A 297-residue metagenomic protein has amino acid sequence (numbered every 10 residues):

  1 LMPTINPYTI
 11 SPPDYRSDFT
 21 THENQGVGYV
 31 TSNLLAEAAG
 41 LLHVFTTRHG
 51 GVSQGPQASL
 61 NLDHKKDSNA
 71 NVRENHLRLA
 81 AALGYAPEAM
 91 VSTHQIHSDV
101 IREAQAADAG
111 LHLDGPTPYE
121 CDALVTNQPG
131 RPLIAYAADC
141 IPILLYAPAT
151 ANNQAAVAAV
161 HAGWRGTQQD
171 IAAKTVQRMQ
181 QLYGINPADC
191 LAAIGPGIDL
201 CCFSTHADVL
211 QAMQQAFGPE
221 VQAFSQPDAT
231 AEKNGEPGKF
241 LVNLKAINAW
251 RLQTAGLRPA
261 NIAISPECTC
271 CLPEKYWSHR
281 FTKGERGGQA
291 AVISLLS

Functional and structural regions predicted by a protein language model:
M2-S297: Active-site microenvironment for binding and transforming phosphate-containing groups
